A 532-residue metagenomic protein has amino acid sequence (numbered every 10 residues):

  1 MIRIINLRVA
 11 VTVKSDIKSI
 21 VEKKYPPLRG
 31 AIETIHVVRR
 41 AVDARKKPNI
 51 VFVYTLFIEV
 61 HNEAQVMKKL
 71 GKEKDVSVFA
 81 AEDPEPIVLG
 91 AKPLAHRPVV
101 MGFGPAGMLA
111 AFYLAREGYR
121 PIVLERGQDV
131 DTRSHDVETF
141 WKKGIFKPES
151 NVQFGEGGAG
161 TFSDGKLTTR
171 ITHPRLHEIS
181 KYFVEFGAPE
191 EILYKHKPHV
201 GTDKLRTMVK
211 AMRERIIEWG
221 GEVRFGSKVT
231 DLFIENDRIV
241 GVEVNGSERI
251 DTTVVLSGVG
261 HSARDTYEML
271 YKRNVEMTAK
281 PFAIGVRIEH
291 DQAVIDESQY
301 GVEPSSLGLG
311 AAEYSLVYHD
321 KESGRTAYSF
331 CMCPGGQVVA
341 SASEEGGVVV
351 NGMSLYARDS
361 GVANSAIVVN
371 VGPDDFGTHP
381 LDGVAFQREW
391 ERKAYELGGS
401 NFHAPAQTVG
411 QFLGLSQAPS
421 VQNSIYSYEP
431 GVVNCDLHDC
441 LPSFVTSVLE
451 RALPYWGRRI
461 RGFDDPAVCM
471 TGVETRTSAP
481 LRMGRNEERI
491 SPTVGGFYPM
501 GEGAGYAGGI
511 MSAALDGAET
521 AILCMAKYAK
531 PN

Functional and structural regions predicted by a protein language model:
M1-F52, L56-F162, K166-N532: Residues forming the flavin
